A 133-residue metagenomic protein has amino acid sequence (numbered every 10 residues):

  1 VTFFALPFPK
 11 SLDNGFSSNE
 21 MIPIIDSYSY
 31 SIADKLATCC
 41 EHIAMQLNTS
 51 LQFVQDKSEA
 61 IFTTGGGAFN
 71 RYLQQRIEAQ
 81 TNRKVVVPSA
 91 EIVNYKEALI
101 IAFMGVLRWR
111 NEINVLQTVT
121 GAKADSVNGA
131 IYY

Functional and structural regions predicted by a protein language model:
V1-A44, R110-N111, T120-Y133: Conserved ATP-utilizing enzyme core subdomain
M21, L47, L51, I101-G105: Buried hydrophobic packing segments
Y30-D34, V86-V93: A short glycine/serine-rich beta->alpha loop
I43, I77, A98: Hydrophobic, well-ordered secondary-structure elements that form the walls of internal hydrophobic environments
T49-E59: Phosphate/pyrophosphate-binding loops at sites that engage ATP/ADP/AMP, CoA/4′-phosphopantetheine, polyphosphate
S58-I77: Glycine-rich phosphate-binding loops at beta-strand->alpha-helix junctions
Q80-T81: Short, structured coil segments at secondary-structure junctions
S89-Y133: Glycine-rich phosphate-binding/hydrolytic loop that grips phosphoryl groups
